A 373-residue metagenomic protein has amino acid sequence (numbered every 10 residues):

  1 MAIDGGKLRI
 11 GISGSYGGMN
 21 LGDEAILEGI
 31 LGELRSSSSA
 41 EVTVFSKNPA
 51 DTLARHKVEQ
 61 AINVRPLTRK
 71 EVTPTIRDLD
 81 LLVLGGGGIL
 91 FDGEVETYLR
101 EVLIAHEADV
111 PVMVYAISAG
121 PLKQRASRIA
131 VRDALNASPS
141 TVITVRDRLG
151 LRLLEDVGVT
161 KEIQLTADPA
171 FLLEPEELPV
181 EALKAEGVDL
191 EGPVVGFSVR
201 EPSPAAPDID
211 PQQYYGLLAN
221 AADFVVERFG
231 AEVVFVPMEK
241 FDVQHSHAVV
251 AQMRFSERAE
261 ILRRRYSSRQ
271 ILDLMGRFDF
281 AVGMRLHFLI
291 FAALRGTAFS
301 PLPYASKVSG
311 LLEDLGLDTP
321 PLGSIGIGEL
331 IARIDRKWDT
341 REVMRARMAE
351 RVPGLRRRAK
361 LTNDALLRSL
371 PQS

Functional and structural regions predicted by a protein language model:
M1-S373: Active-site anion-handling motifs in enzyme catalytic cores
